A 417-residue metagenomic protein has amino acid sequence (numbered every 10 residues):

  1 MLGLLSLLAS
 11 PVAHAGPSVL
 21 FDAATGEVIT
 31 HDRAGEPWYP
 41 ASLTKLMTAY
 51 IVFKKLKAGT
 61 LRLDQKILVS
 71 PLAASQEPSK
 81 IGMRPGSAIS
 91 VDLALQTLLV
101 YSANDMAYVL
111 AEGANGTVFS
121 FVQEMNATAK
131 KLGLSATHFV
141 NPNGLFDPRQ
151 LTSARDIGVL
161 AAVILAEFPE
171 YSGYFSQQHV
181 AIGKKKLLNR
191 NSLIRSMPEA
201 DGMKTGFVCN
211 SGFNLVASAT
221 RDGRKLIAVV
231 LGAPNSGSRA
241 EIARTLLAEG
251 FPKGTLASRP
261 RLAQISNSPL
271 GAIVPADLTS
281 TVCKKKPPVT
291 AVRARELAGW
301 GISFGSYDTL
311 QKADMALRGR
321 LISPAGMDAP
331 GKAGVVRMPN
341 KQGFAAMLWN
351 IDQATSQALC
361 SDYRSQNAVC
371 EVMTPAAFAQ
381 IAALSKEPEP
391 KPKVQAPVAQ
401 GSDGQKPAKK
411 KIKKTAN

Functional and structural regions predicted by a protein language model:
M1-A9: Bacterial N-terminal signal peptides
P11-H31: A short, well-structured edge-of-sheet supersecondary motif
G26, P40-I67, I157: Active-site SXXK
D32-P40, P78-P85, L93-T97, A107-G116 (+4 more regions): Second-shell loop/turn segments in exported
A58-K80, S176-G183: Short, glycine/proline-biased beta-turn/loop segments that scaffold the active-site neighborhood
V69, L99-S102: Short helix- or helix-capping micro-motifs that position conserved polar/aromatic residues at function-defining sites
R84-P85, S90, S102-S211: A conserved catalytic-loop motif detector
D156-G299, D308-N417: Extracytoplasmic
